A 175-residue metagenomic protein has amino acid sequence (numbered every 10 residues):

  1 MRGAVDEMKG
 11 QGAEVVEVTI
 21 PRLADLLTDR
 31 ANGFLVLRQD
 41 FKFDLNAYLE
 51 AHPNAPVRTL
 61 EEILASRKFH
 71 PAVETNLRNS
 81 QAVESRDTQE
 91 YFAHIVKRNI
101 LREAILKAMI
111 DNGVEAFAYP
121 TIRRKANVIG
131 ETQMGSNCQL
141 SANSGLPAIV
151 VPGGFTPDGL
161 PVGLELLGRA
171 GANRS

Functional and structural regions predicted by a protein language model:
M1, Y48, N76-R78, Y119 (+2 more regions): Generic hydrophobic, helix-prone segments enriched in Leu/Val/Ile
M1-N54: Gly/Ser-rich, acidic/histidine-flanked active-site/gating loops
E7, V83-S175: Glycine-rich, small-residue loops and helix-cap segments that act as flexible hinges at active-site edges
A13-T19, P56-L60, A116-Y119, I149: Acidic/polar loop patches that form or flank catalytic/metal-binding clefts of enzymes that bind anionic ligands
V36-L106, P152-G163: Short helix-loop capping/hinge segments that flank enzyme active sites or metal/cofactor-binding pockets
